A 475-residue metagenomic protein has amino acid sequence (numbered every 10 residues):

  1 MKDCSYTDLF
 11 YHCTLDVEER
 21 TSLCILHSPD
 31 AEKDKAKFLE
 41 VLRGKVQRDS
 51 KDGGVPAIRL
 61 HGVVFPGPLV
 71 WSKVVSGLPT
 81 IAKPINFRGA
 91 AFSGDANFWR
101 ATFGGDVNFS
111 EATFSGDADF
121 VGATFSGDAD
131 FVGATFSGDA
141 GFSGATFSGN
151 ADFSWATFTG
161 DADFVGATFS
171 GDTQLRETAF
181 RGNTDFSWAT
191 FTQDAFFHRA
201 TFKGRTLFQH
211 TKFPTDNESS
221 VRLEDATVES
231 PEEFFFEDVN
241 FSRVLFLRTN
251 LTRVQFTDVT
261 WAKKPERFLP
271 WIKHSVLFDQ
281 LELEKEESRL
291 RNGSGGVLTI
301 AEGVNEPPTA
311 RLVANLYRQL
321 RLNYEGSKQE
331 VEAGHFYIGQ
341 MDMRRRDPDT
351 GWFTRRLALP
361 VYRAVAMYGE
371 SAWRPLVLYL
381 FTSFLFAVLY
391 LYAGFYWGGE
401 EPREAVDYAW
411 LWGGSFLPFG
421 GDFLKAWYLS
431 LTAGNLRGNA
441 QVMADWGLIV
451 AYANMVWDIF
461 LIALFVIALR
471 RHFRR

Functional and structural regions predicted by a protein language model:
M1-R356: N-terminal leader/targeting and pre-domain segments
C13, E306-T309, L322-G326, T350 (+6 more regions): Generic alpha-helical structural element
D34, F38, L60, F353 (+5 more regions): Alpha-helical structural motif
N86, E400-R403, R475: Short, Lys/Arg-enriched, Gly/Pro-containing loop segments at transmembrane-helix junctions of multi-pass membrane
A333, L389, L469: Hydrophobic, well-ordered secondary-structure elements that form the walls of internal hydrophobic environments
M341, A393-G394, R474: Hydrophobic/aromatic-lined pockets within catalytic cores
G351-A440: Core alpha-helical transmembrane segments of integral membrane proteins
S415-L429, N435-R475: Pore domain of cation channels
